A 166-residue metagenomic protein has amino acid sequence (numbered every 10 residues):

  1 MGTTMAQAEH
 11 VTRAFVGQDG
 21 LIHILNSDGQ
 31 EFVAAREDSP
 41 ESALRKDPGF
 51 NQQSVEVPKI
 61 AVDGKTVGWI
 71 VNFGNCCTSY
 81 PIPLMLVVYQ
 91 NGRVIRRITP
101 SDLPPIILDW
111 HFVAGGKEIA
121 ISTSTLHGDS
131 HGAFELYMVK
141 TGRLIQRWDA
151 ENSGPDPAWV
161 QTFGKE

Functional and structural regions predicted by a protein language model:
G2-E56, A158-W159: Terminal domain-start segments
E9-H10, A14-Q18, V57-T66, D109-I119 (+1 more regions): Blade-terminus and WD-like Trp-Asp/Gly-His loop motifs, strongest in beta-propeller folds
F15-Q18, C77-P83, L126-G132: Short, solvent-exposed loop/turn segments at conserved positions within beta-propeller repeat blades
I22-G49, P81-S101, A133-E151: Surface-exposed loop/turn elements that mediate protein-protein interactions on large endomembrane-trafficking
G49-V55, S101-I107, A150-D156: Short coil/turn segments at the loop-to-beta-strand junctions that recur within blades of beta-propeller repeat folds
W69-F73, I121-S124: Recurrent small/Gly-Pro-centered beta-turn motifs in extracellular repeat architectures
R97-F134: Acidic, glycine-rich flexible loop segments
E118-I119, T125-E166: Signal peptide-directed secreted proteins
